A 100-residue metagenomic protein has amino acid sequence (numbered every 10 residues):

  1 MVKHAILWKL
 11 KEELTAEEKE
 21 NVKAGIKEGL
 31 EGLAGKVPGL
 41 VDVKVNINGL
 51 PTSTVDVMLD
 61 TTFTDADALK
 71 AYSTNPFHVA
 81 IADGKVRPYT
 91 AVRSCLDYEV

Functional and structural regions predicted by a protein language model:
M1-D56, T64-T74, Y98-V100: Short S/T/G/P-rich N-terminal loop/turn motif that feeds into the first structured element of a domain
A66-S94: C-terminal structural segments of small proteins and small subunits
